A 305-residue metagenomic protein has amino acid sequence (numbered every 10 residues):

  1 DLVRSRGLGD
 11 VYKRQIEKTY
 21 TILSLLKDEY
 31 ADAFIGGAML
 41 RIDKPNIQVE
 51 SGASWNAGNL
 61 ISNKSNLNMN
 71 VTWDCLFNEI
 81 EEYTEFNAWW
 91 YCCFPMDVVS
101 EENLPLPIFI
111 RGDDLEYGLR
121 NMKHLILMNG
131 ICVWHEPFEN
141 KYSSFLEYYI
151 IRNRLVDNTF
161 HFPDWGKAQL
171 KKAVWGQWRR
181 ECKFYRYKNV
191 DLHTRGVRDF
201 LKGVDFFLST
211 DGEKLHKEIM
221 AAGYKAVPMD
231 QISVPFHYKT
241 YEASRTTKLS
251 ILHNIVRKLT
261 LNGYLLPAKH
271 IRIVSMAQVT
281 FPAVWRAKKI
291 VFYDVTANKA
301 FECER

Functional and structural regions predicted by a protein language model:
D1-Y12: Single conserved hydrophobic/aromatic residue that forms the stacking wall/gate of nucleotide- or nucleobase-binding
E17-S62: Conserved donor NDP-sugar-binding/catalytic core segment of glycosyltransferases
N66-Y91: A recurrent flexible, glycine/aromatic-enriched loop bordering the glycosyltransferase active site that acts as
A88-Y91, E101-L119, H124-V133, F145: Donor nucleotide-sugar recognition loop
F94: A conserved hydrophobic position in a structured secondary element of the catalytic/binding core that shapes
D97-V98: Short, well-ordered alpha-helical scaffold segment located in the soluble/lumenal catalytic or ligand-binding core
M128, W134-N153, K188, L192: Nucleotide-sugar-dependent glycosyltransferase catalytic core
N153, N158-R305: Terminal low-complexity segments of carbohydrate-biosynthetic enzymes
